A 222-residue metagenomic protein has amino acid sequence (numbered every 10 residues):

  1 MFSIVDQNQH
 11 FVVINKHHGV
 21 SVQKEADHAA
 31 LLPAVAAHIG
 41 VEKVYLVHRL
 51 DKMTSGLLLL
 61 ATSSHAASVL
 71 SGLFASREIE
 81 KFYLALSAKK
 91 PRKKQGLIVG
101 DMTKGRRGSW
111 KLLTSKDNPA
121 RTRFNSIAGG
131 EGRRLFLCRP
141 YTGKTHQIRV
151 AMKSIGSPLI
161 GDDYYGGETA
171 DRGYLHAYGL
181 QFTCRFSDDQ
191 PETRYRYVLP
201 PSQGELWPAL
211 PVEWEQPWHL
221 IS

Functional and structural regions predicted by a protein language model:
M1-F2, D6-H10, H17-S21, A151-S222: Pseudouridine synthases involved in rRNA/tRNA modification
N15-K16, L59, A85, F124 (+2 more regions): Residue-level signal for inorganic ion chemistry
V20-P33, V69, L86-R134, V150 (+1 more regions): Glycine- and acidic-residue-rich catalytic/RNA-contacting loop of pseudouridine synthases
A30-L31, F74-K81: A short alpha->loop->secondary-structure connector
V41-S76: Glycine/acidic-rich beta-strand-loop module
L60-T62, L86-A88, R139: Short hydrophobic/aromatic beta-strand micro-patches that form the beta-sheet surface supporting nucleotide- or nucleic
G132-C138, E192: Short, solvent-exposed secondary-structure boundary/capping segments
